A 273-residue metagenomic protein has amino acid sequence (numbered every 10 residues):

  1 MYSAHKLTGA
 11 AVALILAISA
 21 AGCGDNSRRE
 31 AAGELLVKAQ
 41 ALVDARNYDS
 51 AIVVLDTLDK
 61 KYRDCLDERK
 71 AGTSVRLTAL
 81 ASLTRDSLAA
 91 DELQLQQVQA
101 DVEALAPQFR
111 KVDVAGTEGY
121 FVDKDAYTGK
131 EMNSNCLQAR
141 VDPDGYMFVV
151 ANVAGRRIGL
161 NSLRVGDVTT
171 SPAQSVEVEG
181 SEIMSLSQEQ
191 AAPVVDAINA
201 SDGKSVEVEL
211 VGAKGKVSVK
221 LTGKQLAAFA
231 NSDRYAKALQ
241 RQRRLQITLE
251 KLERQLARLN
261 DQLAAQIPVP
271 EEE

Functional and structural regions predicted by a protein language model:
M1-A11: Bacterial N-terminal signal peptides that target proteins for export
I18-G22: C-terminal motif of bacterial Sec signal peptides marking the signal peptidase cleavage site
N26, D59-A71: Short solvent-exposed coil/turn linkers within tandem alpha-helical repeat scaffolds
Y48-D49: TPR-repeat structural position
V75-A106: Alpha-helical linker/edge segments of TPR/alpha-solenoid repeat scaffolds and analogous pre-/post-domain helices
V178-A192, S205-E273: Internal interaction segment
